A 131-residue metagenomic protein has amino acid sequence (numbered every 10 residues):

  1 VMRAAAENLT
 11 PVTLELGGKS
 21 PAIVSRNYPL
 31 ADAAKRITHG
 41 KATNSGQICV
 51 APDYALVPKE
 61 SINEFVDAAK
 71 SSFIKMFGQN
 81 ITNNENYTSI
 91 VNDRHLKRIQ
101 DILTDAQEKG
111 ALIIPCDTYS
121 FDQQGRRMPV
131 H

Functional and structural regions predicted by a protein language model:
V1-H131: ALDH superfamily catalytic-core signature
